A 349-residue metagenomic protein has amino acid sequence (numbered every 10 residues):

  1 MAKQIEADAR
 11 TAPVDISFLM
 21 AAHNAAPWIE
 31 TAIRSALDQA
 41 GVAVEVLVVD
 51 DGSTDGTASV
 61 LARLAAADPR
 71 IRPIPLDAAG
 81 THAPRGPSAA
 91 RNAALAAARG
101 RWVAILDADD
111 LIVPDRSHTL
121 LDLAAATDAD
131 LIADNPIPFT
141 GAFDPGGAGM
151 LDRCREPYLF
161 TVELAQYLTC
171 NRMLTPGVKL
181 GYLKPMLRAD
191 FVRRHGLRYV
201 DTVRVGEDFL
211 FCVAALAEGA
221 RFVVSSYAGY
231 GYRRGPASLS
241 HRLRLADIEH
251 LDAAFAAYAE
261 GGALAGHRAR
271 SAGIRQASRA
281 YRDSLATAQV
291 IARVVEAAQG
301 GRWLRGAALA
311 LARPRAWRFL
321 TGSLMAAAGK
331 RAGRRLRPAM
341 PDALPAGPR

Functional and structural regions predicted by a protein language model:
A2-A246, R335-L336: Nucleotide-sugar donor-binding/catalytic module of glycosyltransferases that assemble extracellular/cell-envelope
A2-K3, L210, A217, F222-R349: C-terminal subregions of glycosyltransferases and related glycan-biosynthesis enzymes
